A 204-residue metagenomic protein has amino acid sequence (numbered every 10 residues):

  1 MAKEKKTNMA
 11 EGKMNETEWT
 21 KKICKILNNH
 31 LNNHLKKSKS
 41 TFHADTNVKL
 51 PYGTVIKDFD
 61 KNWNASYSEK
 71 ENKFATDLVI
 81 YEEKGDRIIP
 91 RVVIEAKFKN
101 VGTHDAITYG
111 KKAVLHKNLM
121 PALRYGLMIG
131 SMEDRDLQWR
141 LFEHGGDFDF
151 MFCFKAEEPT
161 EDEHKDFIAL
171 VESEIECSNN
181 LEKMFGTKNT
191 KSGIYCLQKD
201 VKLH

Functional and structural regions predicted by a protein language model:
M1-T54, P121-A122, L127-H204: C-terminal tail/extension regions appended to the core domain(s) of diverse proteins
N15-I23, K70-F74, V101-D105: Phosphate/oxyanion-binding active-site loops and adjacent basic polyanion-contact surfaces
F42-G85: Active-site metal-binding core of divalent-cation-utilizing nuclease and nuclease-like domains
E71-A75, I89-R91, M120: Short connector loops at helix/strand junctions that flank enzyme active sites, especially segments positioning acidic
L78-I80, P90-F98, Y109: Conserved catalytic cores of phosphodiester-cleaving nucleases, focusing on short active-site segments
K99-G110, D136: Active-site-adjacent loop/helix micro-motif of nuclease/hydrolase catalytic cores
G110-A113, F142-H144: Short, solvent-exposed amphipathic alpha-helical segments in soluble enzyme and RNA/protein-processing domains
V114-N118: Substrate-engagement module of ASCE P-loop NTPases
